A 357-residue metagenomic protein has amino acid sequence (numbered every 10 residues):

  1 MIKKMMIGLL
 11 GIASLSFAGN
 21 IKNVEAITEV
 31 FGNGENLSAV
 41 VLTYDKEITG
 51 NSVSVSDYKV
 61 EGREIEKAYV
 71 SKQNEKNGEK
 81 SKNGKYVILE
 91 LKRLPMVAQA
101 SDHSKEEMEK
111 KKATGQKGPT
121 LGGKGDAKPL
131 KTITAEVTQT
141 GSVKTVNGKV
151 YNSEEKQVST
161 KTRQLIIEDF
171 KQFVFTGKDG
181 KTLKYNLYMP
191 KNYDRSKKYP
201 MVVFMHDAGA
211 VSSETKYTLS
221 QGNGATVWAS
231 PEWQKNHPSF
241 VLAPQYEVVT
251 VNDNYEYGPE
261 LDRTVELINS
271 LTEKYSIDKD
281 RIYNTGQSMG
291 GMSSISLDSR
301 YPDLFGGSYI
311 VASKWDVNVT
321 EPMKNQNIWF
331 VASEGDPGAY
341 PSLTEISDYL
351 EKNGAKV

Functional and structural regions predicted by a protein language model:
I2-G8: Sec-dependent signal peptide recognition, specifically the positively charged N-region followed immediately by
L10-A18: Hydrophobic h-region of N-terminal signal peptides that target proteins for export in Gram-negative bacteria
A18-V41, G62-Y199: A domain-start/cap signature at the N-terminus of enzymes
N36-S52: A short glycine/threonine-centered beta-strand motif
N192-K197, V251-S288: Gly/Ser-rich "nucleophile elbow"/oxyanion-hole loop immediately N-terminal to the catalytic nucleophile in hydrolases
M201, M205-R263: Active-site machinery of serine-nucleophile hydrolases
N269-K274, K279-K324: Primarily recognizes the serine-hydrolase "nucleophile elbow" in alpha/beta-hydrolase and SGNH/GDSL folds
G306-V357: The feature captures the conserved acid-bearing segment of alpha/beta-hydrolase catalytic domains
